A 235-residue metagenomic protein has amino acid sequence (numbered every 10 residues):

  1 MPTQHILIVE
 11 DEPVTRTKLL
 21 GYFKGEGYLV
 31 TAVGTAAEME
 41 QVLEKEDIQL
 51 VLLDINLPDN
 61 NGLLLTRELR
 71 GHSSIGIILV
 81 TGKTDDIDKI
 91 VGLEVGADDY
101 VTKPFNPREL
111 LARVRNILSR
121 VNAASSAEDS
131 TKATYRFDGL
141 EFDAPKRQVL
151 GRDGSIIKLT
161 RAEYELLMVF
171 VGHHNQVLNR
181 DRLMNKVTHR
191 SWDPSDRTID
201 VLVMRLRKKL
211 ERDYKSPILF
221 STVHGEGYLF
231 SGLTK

Functional and structural regions predicted by a protein language model:
M1-S125: N-terminal/domain-start alpha-helical segments
R108, D181, R197: Residues within helix-turn-helix
L118-K132, A144-P145: Short, flexible helix-to-coil linker/hinge segments that flank and couple to helix-turn-helix
L118-V121, F170, L210: Hydrophobic recognition helices of helix-based DNA-binding modules
S125, K132, K158, V201-K235: DNA-binding patch around the recognition helix
Y135-Y164, W192, V223, L229-K235: A structural micro-motif at secondary-structure boundaries
G154-R190, L206: Short amphipathic alpha-helical recognition elements used for nucleic-acid or partner binding across transcription
R190-R197: Short, positively charged loop/turn segments that connect secondary-structure elements
